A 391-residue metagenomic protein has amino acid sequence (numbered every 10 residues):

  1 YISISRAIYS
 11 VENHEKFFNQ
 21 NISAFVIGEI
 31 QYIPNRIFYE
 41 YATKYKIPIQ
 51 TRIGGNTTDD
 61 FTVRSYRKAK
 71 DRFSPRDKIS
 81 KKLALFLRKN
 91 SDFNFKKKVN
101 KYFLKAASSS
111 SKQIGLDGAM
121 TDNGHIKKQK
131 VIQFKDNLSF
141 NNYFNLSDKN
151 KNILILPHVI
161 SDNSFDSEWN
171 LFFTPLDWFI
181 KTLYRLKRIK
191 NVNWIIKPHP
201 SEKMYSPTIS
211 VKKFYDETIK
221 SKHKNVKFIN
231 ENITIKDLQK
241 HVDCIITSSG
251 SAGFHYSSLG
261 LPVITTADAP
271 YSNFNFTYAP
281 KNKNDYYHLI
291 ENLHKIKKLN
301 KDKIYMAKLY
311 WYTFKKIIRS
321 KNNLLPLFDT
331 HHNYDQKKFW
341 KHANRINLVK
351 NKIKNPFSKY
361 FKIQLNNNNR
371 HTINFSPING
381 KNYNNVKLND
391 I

Functional and structural regions predicted by a protein language model:
Y1-F86: Active-site and donor-binding regions of nucleotide-sugar-utilizing enzymes
I4-F17, L146-D148, W169-N170, S206-F254 (+1 more regions): Donor nucleotide-activated moiety binding/catalytic core segment of transferases that use nucleotide-activated donors
I30, P34-Y39, N230-Y278: A donor-sugar binding/catalytic signature common to diverse glycosyltransferases and related nucleotide-sugar
Q31, G55, V159-S161, P200-E202 (+2 more regions): Active-site-proximal loop/turn and secondary-structure-junction residues that shape catalytic pockets, frequently
I47-I49, I53-N56, W194, F228 (+1 more regions): Hydrophobic beta-strand scaffold residues
I53-G54, V63-R64, A69-D77, A252-R319: Catalytic binding pocket for nucleotide-activated donors in carbohydrate/polymer assembly enzymes
A84-K149, N284-I391: C-terminal amphipathic helix plus adjacent low-complexity, charged tail appended to glycosyltransferase catalytic
S108-D216: Conserved catalytic-core segment of nucleotide-activated headgroup transferases in glycan assembly
